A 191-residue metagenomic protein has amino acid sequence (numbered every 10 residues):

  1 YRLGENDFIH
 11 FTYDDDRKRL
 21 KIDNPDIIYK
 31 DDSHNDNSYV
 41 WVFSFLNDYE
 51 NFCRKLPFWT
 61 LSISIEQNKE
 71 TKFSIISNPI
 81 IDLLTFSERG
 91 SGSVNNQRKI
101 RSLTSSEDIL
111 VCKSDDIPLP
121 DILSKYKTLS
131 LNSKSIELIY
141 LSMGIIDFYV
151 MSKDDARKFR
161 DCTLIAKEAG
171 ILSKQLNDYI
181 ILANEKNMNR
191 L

Functional and structural regions predicted by a protein language model:
Y1-N47, K186: N-terminal subdomain of lithium-sensitive/metallo-dependent phosphomonoesterases centered on the IMPase/IPPase/PAP
D7-F8, E70, I81-L83, Q97-K99 (+1 more regions): Short acidic/polar mixed-charge low-complexity motifs
I22, D31-D32, I65, S87 (+1 more regions): Short beta-strand element of the conserved SAM-dependent methyltransferase core
D32-S33, I76, R101-L103, P120: Short secondary-structure boundary/capping segments
N37-R89: DPxDG-like acidic metal-binding loop motif
I80-S106: A conserved active-site-flanking secondary-structure segment within enzyme catalytic domains
S102-L191: An extended, acidic
